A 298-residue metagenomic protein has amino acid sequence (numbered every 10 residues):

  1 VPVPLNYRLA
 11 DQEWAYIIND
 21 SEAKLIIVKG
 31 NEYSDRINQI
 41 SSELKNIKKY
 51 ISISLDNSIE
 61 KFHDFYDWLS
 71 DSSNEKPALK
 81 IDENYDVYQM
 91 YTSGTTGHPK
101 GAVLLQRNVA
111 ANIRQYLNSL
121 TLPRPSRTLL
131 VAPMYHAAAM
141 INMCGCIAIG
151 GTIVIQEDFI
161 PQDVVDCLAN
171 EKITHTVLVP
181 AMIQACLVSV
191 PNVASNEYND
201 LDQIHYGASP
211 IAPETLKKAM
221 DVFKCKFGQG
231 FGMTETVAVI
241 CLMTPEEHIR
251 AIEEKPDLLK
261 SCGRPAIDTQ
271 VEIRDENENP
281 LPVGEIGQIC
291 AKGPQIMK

Functional and structural regions predicted by a protein language model:
V1-I27, G101-V103, T152-D158, G228: Short beta-strand->loop structural element characteristic of the AMP-binding/adenylate-forming
V1-L5, W14-A15, Y116-N118, A137-I149 (+2 more regions): Hydrophobic alpha-helical segments in the ANL/AMP-binding
L25, E32-N84, V190: ANL superfamily adenylate-forming
S52, N57, S72-Y91, H98 (+3 more regions): Conserved pre-ATP/AMP-binding loop-to-beta segment of ANL
V87-A111: Conserved AMP-binding A3 loop
A110-R127, Y135-H175, S189-V190: Conserved AMP-binding/adenylation subdomain of ANL enzymes
A148, I173-L178, L187-D257, Q270 (+1 more regions): Gly/Ser/Thr-rich phosphate-binding loop
D268-A291: Conserved beta-loop-beta connector loops within the AMP-binding
